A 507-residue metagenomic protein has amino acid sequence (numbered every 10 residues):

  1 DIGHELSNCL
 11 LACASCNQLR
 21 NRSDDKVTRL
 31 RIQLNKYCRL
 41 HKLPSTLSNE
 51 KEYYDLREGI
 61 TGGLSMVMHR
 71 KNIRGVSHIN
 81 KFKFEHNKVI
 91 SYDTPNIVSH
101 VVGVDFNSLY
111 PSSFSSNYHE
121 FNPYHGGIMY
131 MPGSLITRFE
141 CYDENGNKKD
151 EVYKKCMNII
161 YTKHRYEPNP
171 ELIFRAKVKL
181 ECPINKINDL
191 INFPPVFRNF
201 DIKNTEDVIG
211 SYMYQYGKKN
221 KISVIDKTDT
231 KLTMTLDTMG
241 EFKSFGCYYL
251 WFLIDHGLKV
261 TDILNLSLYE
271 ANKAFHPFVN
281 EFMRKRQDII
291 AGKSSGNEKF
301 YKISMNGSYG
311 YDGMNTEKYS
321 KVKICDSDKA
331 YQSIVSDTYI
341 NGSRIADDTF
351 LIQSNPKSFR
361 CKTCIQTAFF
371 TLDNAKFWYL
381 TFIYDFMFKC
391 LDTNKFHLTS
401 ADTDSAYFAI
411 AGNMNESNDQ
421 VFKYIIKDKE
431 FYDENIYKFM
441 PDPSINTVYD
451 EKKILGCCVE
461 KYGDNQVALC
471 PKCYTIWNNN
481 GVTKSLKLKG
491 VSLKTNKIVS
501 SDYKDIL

Functional and structural regions predicted by a protein language model:
D1-L11, R20, D24-D25: Histidine-centered nuclease catalytic patch
S15: Short, cysteine/histidine-rich loop/knuckle motifs that typically chelate Zn2+
L19-K26, N315, K389: Generic macromolecular interface patches on structured domains
T28-I32: Extended recognition patches within non-cytosolic domains
Q33-L507: Conserved acidic
